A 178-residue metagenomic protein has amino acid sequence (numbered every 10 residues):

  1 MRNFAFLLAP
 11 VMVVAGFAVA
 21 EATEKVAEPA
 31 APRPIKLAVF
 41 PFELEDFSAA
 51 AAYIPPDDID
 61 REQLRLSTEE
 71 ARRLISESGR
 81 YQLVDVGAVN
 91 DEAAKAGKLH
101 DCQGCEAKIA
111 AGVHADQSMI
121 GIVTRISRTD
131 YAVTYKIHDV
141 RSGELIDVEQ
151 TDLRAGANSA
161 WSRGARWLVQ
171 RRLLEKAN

Functional and structural regions predicted by a protein language model:
M1-F4: Positively charged n-region of N-terminal signal peptides that target proteins for export
L7-A15: Bacterial N-terminal signal peptides
A20-S78, L174-N178: A structural "domain/chain start" motif
L64, T68-R72, E106-A107, S162-R166: Extracytoplasmic/secreted envelope proteins and their assembly/folding machinery, especially bacterial periplasmic
S76-I120: Short, solvent-exposed, polar/charged sequence segments at loop or secondary-structure edges
Q103, N158-E175: Short, surface-exposed secondary-structure junctions/capping segments
D116-A157, R163: Amphipathic beta-strand/beta-sheet edge segments enriched in Tyr/Trp
